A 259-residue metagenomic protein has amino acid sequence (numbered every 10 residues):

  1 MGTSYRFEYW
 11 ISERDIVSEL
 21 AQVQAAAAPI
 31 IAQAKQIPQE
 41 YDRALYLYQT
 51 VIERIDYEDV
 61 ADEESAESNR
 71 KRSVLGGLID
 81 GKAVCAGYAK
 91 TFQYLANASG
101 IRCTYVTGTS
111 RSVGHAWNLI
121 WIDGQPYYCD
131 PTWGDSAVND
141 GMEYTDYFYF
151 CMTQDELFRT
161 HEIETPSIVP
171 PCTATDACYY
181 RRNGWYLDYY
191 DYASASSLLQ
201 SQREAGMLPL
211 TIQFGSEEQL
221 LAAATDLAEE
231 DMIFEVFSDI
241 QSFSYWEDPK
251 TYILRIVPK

Functional and structural regions predicted by a protein language model:
M1-A26, Q200-T211, E218-K259: Linear, non-domain "peripheral" regions
D15-G77: Secondary-structure boundary elements
S18, I79-A83, T107: Alpha-helix capping and helix-loop boundary segments enriched in small/acidic/polar residues
Y57-E58, D130, W246-D248: Acidic/polar residues at beta-strand termini and the immediately following turn/coil
V74-Y88: A short, highly charged nucleic-acid-interacting micro-segment common to nuclease and nuclease-linked defense proteins
A86-E156: Hydrophobic/aromatic-rich core segments of domains that either
P126-D226: His-Asp-centered catalytic microenvironments across diverse enzyme cores, prominently the transglutaminase-like
